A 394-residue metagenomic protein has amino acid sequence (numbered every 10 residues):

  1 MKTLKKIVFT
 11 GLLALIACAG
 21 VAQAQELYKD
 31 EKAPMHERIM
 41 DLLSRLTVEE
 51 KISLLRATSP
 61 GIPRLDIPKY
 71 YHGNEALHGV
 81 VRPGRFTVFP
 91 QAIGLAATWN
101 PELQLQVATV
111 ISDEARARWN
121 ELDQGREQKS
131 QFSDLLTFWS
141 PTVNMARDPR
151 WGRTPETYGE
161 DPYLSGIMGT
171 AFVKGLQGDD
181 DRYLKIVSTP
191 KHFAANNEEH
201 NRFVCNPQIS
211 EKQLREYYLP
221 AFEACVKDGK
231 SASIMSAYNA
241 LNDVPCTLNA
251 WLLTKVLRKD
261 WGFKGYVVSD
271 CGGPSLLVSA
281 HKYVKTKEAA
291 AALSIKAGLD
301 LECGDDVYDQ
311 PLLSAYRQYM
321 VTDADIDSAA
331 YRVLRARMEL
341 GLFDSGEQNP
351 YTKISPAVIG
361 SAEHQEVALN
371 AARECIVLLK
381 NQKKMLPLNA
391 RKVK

Functional and structural regions predicted by a protein language model:
M1-E26: Bacterial Sec-dependent N-terminal signal peptides
Q23-K394: Glycoside hydrolase catalytic-domain context in secreted enzymes
